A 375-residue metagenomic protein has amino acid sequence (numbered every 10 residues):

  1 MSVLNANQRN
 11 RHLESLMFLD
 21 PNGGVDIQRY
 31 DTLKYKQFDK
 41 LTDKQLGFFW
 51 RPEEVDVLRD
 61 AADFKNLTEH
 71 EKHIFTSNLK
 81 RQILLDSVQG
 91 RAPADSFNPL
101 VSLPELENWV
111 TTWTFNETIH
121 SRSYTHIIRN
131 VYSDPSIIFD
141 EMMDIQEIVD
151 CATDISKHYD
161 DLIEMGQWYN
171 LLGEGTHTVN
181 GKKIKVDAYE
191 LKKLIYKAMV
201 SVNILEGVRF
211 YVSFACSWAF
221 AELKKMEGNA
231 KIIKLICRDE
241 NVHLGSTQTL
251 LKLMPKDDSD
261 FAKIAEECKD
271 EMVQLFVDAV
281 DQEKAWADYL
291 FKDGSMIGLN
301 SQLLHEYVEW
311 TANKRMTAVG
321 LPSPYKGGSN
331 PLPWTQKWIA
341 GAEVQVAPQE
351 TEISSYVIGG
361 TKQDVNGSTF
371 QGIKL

Functional and structural regions predicted by a protein language model:
S2-L375: Non-heme di-metal
